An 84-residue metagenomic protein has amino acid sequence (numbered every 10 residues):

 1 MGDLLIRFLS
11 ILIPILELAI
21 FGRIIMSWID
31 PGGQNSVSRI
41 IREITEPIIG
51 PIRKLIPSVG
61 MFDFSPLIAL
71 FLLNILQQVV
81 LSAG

Functional and structural regions predicted by a protein language model:
M1-G84: Selective transmembrane helix interface/packing segments
